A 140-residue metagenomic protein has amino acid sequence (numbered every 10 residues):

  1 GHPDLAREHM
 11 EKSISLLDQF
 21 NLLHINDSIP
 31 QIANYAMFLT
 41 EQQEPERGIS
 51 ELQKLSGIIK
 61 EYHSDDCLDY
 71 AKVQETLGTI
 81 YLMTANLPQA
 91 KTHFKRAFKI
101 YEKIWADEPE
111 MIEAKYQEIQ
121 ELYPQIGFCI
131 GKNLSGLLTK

Functional and structural regions predicted by a protein language model:
G1-K140: Intrinsic-disorder-linked linear interaction elements in eukaryotic regulatory proteins
